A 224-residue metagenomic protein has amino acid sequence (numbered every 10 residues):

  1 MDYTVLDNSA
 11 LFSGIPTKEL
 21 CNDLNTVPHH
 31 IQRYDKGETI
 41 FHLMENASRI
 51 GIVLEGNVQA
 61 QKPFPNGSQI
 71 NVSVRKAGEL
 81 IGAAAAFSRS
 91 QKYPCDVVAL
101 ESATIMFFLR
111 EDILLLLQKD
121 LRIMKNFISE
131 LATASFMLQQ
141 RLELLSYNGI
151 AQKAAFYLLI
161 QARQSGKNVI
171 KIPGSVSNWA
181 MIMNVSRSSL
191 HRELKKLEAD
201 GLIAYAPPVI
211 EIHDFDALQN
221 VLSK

Functional and structural regions predicted by a protein language model:
M1-K36, I81, A85-S88: Cyclic nucleotide-binding regulatory module and flanking cytosolic helices
T26-V27, E45-A47: Short, small/polar residue-rich loop motifs at catalytic or cofactor-binding pockets
G37, S48-Q61, A77-G78: Glycine- and acidic-residue-biased ligand/ion/polar-headgroup-sensing regions
T39-E45: Short phosphate-coordinating micro-motif centered on Lys-Gly-acidic
V58-N71: A short beta-strand-loop-beta hairpin characteristic of the jelly-roll/cupin
N71-S129: Cyclic-nucleotide recognition modules
L100-E101, Q118-N184: Polybasic "coupling" helices that flank or enter modular domains
Q161-K224: Phosphate-/nucleic-acid-contacting segments
